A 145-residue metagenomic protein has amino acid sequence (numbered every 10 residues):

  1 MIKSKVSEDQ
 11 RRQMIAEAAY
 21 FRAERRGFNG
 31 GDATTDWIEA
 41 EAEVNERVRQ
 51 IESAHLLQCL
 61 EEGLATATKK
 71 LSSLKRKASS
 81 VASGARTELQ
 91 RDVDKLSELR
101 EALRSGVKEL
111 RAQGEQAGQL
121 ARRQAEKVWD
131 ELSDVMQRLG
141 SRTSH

Functional and structural regions predicted by a protein language model:
M1-H145: Intrinsically disordered, low-complexity, basic-enriched segments
